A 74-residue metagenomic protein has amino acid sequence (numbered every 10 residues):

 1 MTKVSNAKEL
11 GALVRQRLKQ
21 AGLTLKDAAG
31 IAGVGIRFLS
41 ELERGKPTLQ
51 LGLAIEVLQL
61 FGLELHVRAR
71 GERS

Functional and structural regions predicted by a protein language model:
M1-Q20: A short, Lys/Arg-rich alpha-helix, primarily the initiator
V4, H66-S74: Short, charged, intrinsically disordered terminal tails
V14, A28-A29, L39-L42: Conserved hydrophobic/aromatic packing and binding residues within compact polymer-binding modules
L23-R37: Short alpha-helical DNA-recognition segment
T24, Q50-L53: Residues that mark the N-terminal boundary/hinge immediately upstream of a DNA-recognition element
G33-P47: Recognition helix of helix-turn-helix/homeodomain-like DNA-binding domains that insert into the DNA major groove
G52-R68: DNA major-groove recognition helix of helix-turn-helix/homeodomain DNA-binding modules
